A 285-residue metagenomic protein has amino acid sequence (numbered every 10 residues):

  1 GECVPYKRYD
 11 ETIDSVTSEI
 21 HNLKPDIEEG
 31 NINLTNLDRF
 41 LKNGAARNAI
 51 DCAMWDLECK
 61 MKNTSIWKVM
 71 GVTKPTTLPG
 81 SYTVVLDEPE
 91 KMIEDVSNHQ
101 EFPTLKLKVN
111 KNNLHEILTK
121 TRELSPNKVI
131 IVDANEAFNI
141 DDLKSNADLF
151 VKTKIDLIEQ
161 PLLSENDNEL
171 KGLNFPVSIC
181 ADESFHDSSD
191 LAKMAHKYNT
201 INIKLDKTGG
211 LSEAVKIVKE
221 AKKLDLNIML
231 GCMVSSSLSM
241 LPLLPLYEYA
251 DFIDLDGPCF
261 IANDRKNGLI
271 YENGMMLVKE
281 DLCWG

Functional and structural regions predicted by a protein language model:
G1-I130, A137-D141, V151, G268-G285: N-terminal capping/lid subdomain adjacent to the active-site entrance of alpha/beta enzymes
I50, N63, L105, D133 (+5 more regions): Conserved, mostly hydrophobic/aromatic
T83-V85, P103-N113, V129-A137, T153-N166 (+2 more regions): Catalytic beta/alpha-barrel core
P89, N110-P126, F138-L143, L162-N174 (+2 more regions): Active-site-adjacent beta->alpha loops and helix N-cap segments on the catalytic face of soluble alpha/beta enzymes
Q100-P103, L124-V129, D148-D156, L173-I179 (+3 more regions): Glycine-enriched alpha-helix->loop->beta-strand junction motifs that scaffold or abut catalytic
I140-F150, D187-Y198, G209, I217-V218 (+1 more regions): Catalytic cores of alpha/beta
V215-K216, E220-C232: C-terminal EAL-domain catalytic cores of bacterial cyclic di-GMP phosphodiesterases
G231-G285: Flexible C-terminal active-site loop/helix
